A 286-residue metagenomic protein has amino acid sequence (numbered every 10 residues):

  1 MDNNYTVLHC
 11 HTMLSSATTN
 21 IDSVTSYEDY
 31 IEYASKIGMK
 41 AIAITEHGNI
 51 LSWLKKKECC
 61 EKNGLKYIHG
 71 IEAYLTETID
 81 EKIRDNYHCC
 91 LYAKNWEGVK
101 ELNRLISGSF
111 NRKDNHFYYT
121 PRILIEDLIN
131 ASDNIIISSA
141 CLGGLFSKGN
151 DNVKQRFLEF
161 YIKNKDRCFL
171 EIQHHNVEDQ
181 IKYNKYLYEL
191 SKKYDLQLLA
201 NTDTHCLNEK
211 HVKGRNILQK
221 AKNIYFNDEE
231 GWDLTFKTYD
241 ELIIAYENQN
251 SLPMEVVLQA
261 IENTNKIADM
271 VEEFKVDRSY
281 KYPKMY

Functional and structural regions predicted by a protein language model:
M1-Y286: Phosphodiester-processing cores and adjacent nucleic acid-binding clamps
